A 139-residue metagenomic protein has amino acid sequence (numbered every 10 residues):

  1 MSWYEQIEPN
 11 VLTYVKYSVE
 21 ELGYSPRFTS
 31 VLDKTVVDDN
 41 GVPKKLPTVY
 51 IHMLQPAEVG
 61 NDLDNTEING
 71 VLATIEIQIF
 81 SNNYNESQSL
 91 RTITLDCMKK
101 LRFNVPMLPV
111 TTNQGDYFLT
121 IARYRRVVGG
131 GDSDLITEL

Functional and structural regions predicted by a protein language model:
M1-L63: Small/polar-rich, solvent-exposed N-terminal microdomains that initiate assembly or binding
M1-Y17, P56-G70, V105-L139: Short, charged interaction patches at domain edges and termini
K45-V49, V71-I75, T120: A generic structural signal for short beta-strands and their flanking turns/coil linkers
H52, Q78-F80, R123-V127: Residue-level recognition of well-ordered beta-strand positions that form the cores of beta-sheet-rich folds across
N69-T92: Mid-chain, well-packed structural core segment of small domains
L95-N104: A common structural junction motif
